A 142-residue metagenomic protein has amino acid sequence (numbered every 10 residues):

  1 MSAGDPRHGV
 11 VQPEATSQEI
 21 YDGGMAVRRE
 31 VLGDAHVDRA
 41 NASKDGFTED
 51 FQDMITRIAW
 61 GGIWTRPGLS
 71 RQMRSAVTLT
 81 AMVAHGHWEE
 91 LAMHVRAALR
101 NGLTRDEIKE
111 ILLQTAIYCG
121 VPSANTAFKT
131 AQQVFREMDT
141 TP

Functional and structural regions predicted by a protein language model:
S2-Q72, R100, T126-P142: Acidic, glycine/proline-rich low-complexity segments that act as flexible tails and inter-domain linkers
A35, W88, P122: Gly/Ser/Thr-rich beta-alpha loop segments that engage phosphate groups in nucleotides
I55-A59, A76-V83, I111-A116, A127: Short alpha-helical scaffolding segments that buttress acidic/His motifs in well-ordered protein cores
A76-L79, V83-K109: Mid-chain, well-packed structural core segment of small domains
Q114, V121-P122: Substrate/cofactor-recognition hotspot
I117-Y118, F135: Short Asp/Glu-rich motifs
